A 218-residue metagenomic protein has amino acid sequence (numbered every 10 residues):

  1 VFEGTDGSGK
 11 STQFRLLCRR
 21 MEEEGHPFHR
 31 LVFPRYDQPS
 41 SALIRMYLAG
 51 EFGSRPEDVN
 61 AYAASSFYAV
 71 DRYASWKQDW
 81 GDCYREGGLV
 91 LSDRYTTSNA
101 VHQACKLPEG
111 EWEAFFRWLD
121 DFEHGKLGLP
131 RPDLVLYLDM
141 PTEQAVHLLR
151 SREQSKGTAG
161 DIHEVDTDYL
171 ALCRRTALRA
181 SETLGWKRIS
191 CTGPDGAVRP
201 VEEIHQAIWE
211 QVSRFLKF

Functional and structural regions predicted by a protein language model:
F2: Hydrophobic anchor at the beta1->P-loop junction of P-loop NTPases
T5: P-loop (Walker A) phosphate-binding loop of NTP-binding proteins
K10: Conserved lysine of the Walker
Q13: Hydrophobic positions on the alpha1 helix immediately C-terminal to the Walker A/P-loop
C18, E143-F218: NTP-dependent small-molecule kinase module
E24-L127: ATP-dependent small-molecule kinase phosphotransfer cores that center on conserved nucleotide phosphate-binding segments
L31, L91, L134-L136, K187-I189: Hydrophobic/aromatic beta-strand patches that form the interior of the parallel beta-sheet core in alpha/beta enzyme
T97-R175: A glycine- and Lys/Arg-enriched "phosphate-lid" helix/loop adjacent to the NTP-binding pocket of small-molecule kinases
